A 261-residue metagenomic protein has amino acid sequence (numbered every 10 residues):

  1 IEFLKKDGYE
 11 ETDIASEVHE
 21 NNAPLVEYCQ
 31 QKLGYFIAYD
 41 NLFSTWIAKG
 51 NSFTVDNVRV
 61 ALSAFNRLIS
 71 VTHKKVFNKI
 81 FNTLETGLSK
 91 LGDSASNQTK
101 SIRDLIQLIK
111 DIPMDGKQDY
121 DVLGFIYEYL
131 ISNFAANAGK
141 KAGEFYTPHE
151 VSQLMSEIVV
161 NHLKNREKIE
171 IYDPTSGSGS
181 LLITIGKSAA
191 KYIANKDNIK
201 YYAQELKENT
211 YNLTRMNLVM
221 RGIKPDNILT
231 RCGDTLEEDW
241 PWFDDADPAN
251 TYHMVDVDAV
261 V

Functional and structural regions predicted by a protein language model:
I1-V159, D226-T235: Non-catalytic, mostly N-terminal accessory regions of nucleic-acid modification and defense proteins
K141-V255, A259: Conserved S-adenosyl-L-methionine
